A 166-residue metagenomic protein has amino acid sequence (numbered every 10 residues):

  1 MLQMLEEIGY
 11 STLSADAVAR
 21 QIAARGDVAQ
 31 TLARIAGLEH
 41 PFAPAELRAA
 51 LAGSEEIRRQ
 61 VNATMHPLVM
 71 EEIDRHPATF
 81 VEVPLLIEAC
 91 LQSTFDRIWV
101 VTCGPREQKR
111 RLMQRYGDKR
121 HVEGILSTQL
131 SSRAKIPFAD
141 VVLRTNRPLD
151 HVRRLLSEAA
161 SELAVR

Functional and structural regions predicted by a protein language model:
M1-L13: A conserved segment at the C-terminal end of the G1
M4, A29-A33, P105-M113, E123: An amphipathic alpha-helix signature
S11, A49, R97, D140-V141: Well-ordered beta-strand positions
D16, V61, F80, L143 (+1 more regions): Residue-level signal for inorganic ion chemistry
A17, Q21-A78: ATP-dependent small-molecule kinase phosphotransfer cores that center on conserved nucleotide phosphate-binding segments
A17-R20, C103-R106, S127-T128, L149: Short, acidic/turn-prone active-site loops that include or flank metal/cofactor- and phosphate-binding residues
P67-D74, T79-Q114: ATP-dependent NMP and nucleoside kinases share a basic, alpha-helical "lid"
V69-I73, S93-T94, R115-R166: Small-molecule kinase domains that catalyze NTP-dependent phosphoryl transfer to phosphate-bearing small molecules
